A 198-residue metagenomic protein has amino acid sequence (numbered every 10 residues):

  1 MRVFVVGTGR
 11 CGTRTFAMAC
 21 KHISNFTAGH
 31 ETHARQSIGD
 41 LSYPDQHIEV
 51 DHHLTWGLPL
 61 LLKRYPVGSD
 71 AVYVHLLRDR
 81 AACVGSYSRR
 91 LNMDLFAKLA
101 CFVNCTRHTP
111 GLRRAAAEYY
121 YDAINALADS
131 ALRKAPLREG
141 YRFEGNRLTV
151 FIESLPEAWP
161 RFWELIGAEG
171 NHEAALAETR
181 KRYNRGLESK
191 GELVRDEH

Functional and structural regions predicted by a protein language model:
M1-C11, T15-R90, A123, D129 (+1 more regions): PAPS-dependent sulfotransferase catalytic domain
M1-R2, Y43, R113-R114, E144-G145: A short, structure-level motif marking secondary-structure boundaries and short turns
G9, V50-L54, R113, A117-Y121 (+2 more regions): Aromatic-acidic/polar surface patches that form glycan- and anion
A34-I38, R80, A131-H198: The conserved 3'-phosphoadenosine-5'-phosphosulfate
Y87-R107: Acceptor-binding helix/loop patch of EC 2.4 sugar-transfer enzymes, predominantly nucleotide-sugar-dependent
N92-A97, G111-Y121, G191-D196: Noncatalytic linker/hinge segments flanking ATPase motor cores
A100-A135: A conserved mid-domain beta-alpha-beta active-site/ligand-binding segment of alpha/beta enzyme cores
